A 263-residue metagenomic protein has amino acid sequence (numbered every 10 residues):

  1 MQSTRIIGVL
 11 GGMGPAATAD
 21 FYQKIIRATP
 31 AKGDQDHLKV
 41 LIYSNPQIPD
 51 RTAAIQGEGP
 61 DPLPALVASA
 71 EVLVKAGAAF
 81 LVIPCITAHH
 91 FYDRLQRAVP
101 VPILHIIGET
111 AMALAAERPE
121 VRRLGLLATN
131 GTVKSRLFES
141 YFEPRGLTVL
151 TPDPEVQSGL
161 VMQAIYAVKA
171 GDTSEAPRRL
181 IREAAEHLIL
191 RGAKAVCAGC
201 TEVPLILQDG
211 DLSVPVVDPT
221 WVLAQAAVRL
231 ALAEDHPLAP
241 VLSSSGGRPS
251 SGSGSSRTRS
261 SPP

Functional and structural regions predicted by a protein language model:
M1-P263: Non-catalytic structural scaffold of enzyme domains
